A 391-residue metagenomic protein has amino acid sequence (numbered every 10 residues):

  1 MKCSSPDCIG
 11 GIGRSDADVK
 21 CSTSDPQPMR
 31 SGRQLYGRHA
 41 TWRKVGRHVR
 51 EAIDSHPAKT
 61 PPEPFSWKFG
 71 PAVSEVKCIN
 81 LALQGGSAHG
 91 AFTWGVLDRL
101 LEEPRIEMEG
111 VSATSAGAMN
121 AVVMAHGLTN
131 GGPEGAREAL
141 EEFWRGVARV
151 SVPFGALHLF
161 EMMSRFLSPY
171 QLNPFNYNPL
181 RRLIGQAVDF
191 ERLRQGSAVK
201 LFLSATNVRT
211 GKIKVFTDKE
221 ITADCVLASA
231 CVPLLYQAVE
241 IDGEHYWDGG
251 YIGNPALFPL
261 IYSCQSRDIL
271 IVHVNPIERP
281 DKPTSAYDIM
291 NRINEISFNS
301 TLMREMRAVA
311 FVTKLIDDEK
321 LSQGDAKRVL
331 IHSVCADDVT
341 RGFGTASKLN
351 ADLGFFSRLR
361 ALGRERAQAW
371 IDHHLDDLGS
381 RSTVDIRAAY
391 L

Functional and structural regions predicted by a protein language model:
D7, D25, D54-H56: Intrinsic-disorder-associated, low-complexity terminal segments enriched in Asp/Asn/His/Tyr and depleted of Lys/Arg
D16-D18, D25, Q34: Intrinsic low-complexity, disordered N-terminal segments enriched in polar/charged/small residues
A17-V19, G37-A40, V49: Short hydrophobic alpha-helical segments enriched in small aliphatic residues
R30, Q34, G46-R47: Short, low-complexity intrinsically disordered segments enriched in A/P/G/S/L with frequent Arg, especially at protein
S66-F69, S74-N178, R182-I184, I213 (+5 more regions): Patatin-like phospholipase
V152-V272, I277-D281, Q323-G344, K348-R358 (+3 more regions): Active-site-adjacent alpha/beta core region of enzyme catalytic domains
T284-F311: Acidic, Ser/Thr-rich peripheral helices and adjacent loops at domain boundaries
